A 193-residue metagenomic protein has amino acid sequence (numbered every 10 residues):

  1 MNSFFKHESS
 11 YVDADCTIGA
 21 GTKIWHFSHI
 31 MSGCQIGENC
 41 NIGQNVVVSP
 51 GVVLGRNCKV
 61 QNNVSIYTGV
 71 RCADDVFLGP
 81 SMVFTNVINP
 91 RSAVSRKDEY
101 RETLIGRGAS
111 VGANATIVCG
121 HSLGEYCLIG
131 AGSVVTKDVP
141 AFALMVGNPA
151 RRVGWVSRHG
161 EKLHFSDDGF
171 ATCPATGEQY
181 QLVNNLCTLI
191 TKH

Functional and structural regions predicted by a protein language model:
N2-S3, E8, D13-I18, K23-S122 (+1 more regions): Flexible, glycine/small-residue-enriched loop-and-beta-strand segment within the central core of proteins
N41, S110, L128, L144-V146: Short-chain dehydrogenase/reductase
A141-G147, V156-F165: Short, intrinsically disordered, charge-biased short linear motifs at domain edges
R152, E161-H164, Q179-L182: Cys/His-rich microdomains that often coordinate metals
R152-W155, A171: Cys/His-enriched microdomains
S157, C173-T176: Short cysteine-rich clusters marking metal-coordination/redox-active sites
Q179-H193: Short metal-binding segments enriched for Cys and/or His
